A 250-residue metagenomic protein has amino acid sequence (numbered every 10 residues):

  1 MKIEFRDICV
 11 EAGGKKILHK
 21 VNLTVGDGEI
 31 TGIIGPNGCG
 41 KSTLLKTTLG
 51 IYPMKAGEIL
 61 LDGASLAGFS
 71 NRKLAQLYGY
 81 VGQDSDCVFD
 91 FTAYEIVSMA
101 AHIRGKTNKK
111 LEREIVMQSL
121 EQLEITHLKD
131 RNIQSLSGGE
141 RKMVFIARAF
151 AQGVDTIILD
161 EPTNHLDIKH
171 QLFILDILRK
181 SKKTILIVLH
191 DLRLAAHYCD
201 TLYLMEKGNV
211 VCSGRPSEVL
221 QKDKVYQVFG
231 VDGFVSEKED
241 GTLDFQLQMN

Functional and structural regions predicted by a protein language model:
I34-P36: The feature captures the beta-strand-to-loop junction immediately N-terminal to the Walker
L49: Helix-to-loop junction immediately C-terminal to a conserved catalytic motif
G57-A67, L74: Conserved ABC transporter NBD signature motif
S98, L111-L128: Conserved ABC ATPase "signature" region
N132-L136, E140: Conserved ABC ATPase signature
I157-E161: Catalytic Walker B motif of ABC-type/P-loop ATPase nucleotide-binding domains
V228-N250: ABC ATPase nucleotide-binding domains
